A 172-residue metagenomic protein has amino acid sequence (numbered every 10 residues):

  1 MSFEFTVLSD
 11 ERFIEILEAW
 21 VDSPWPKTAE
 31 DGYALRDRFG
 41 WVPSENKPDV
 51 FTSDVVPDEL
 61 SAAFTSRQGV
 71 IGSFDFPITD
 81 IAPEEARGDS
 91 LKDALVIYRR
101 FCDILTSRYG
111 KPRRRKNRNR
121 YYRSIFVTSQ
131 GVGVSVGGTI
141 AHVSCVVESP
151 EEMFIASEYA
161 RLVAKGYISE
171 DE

Functional and structural regions predicted by a protein language model:
M1-R120, G131-G133, T139-E172: Short helix/turn-capping signatures at newly exposed starts of structured segments
S124-Q130: Active-site beta-strand termini and strand-to-loop segments that position acidic
